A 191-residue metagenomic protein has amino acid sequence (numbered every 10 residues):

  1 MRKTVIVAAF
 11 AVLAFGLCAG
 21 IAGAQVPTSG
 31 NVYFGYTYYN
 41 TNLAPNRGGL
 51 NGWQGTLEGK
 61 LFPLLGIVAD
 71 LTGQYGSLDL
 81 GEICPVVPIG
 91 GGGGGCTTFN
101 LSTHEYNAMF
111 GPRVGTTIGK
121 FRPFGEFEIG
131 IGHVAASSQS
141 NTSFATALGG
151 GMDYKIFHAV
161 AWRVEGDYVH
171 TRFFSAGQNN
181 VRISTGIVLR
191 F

Functional and structural regions predicted by a protein language model:
M1-P27: Cleavable N-terminal export/targeting peptides
F10, W53, A147-L148: Short hydrophobic "helix-edge" motifs at membrane interfaces and signal-peptide entry regions
L17-C18, L78, R172-F173: A short hydrophobic/aromatic micro-motif that marks alpha-helical segments and, especially, helix-coil
A22-L61, I67, I129, S184 (+1 more regions): Short glycine/proline- and aromatic-enriched beta-strand/turn motifs that initiate or cap beta-hairpins
N42-L50, A135-T142, R172-N180: Solvent-exposed loop/turn segments connecting transmembrane beta-strands in outer-membrane beta-barrel proteins
E58-G149, Y154-H158, V181-F191: Gram-negative (and chloroplast) outer-membrane scaffold detector with strong preference for beta-barrel transmembrane
D167: Conserved beta-strand-loop-alpha-helix junction that forms the acyl-donor binding cleft
